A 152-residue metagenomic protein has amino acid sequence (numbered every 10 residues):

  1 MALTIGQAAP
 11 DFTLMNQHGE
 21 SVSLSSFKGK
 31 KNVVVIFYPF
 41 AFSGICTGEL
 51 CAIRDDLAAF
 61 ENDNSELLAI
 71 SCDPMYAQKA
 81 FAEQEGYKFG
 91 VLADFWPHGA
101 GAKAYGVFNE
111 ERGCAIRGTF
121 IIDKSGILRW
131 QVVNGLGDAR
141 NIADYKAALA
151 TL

Functional and structural regions predicted by a protein language model:
M1-L152: Chalcogenol-based redox active-site neighborhoods
